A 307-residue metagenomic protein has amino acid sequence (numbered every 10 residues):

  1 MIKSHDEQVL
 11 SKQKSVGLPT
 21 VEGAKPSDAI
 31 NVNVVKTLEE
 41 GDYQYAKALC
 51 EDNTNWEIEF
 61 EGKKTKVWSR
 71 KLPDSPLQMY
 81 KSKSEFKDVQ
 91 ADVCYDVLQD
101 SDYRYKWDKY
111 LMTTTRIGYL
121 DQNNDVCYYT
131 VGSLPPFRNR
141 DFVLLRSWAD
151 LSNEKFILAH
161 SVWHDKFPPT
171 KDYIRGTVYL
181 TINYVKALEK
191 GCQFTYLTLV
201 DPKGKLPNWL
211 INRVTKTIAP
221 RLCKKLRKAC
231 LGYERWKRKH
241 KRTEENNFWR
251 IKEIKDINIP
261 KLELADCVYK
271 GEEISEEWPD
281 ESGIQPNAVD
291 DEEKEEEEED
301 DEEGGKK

Functional and structural regions predicted by a protein language model:
M1-K307: Eukaryotic helix-grip
